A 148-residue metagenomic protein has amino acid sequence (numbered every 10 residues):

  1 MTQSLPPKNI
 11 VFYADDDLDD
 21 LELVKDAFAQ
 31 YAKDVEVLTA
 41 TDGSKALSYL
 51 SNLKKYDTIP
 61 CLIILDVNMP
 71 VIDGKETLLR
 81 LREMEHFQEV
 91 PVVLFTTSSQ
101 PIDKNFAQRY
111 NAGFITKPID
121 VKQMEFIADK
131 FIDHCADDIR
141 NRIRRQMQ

Functional and structural regions predicted by a protein language model:
K8-F28: Conserved acidic segment of CheY-like receiver
D15, C61, L65-D66: Active-site residues of response regulator receiver
T39-L62: Acidic, metal-coordinating helix/loop segments flanking the phosphotransfer/catalytic sites of two-component signaling
M69: Receiver (REC) domain active-site loop signature in two-component systems and cognate sites in sensor histidine kinases
K117-P118: A Lys-centered signature of the CheY-like receiver
D133-Q148: CheY-like receiver
